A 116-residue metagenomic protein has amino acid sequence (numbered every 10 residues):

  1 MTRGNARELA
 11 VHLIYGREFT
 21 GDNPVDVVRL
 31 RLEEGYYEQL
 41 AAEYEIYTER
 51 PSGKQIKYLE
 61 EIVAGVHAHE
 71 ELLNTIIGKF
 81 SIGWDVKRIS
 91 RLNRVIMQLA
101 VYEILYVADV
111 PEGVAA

Functional and structural regions predicted by a protein language model:
M1-A116: N-terminal interaction/assembly modules
